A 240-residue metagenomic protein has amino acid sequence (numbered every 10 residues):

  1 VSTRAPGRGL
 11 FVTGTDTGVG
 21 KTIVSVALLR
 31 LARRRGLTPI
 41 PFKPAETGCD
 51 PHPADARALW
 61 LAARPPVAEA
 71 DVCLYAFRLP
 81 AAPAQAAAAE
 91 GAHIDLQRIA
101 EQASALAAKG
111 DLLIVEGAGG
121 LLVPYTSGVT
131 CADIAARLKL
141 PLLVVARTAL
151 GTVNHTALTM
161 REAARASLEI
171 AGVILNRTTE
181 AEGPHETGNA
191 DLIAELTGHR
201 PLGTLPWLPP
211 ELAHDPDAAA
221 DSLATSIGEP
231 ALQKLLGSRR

Functional and structural regions predicted by a protein language model:
T3, R161-R240: C-terminal lobe/tail of nucleotide-utilizing enzymes
R4-G9, I23-H93, Q97, Q102-L106 (+1 more regions): N-terminal phosphate/diphosphate-binding loop that engages ATP/GTP or pyrophosphate donors across diverse enzyme folds
V12-T13: Hydrophobic anchor at the beta1->P-loop junction of P-loop NTPases
V19-G20: Conserved glycine(s) of the Walker
L28-R33, A132-D133, N154-R165: Histidine-anchored nucleotide/phosphate-binding helix
P41-K43, L143-A146, A171-R177: Short internal beta-strands
F42, L96-G128, L150-G151, T156: Glycine-rich phosphate-binding loop used to anchor ATP phosphates in small-molecule kinases, encompassing both
T126-A149: Inter-motif core of Ras-like GTPase G domains
